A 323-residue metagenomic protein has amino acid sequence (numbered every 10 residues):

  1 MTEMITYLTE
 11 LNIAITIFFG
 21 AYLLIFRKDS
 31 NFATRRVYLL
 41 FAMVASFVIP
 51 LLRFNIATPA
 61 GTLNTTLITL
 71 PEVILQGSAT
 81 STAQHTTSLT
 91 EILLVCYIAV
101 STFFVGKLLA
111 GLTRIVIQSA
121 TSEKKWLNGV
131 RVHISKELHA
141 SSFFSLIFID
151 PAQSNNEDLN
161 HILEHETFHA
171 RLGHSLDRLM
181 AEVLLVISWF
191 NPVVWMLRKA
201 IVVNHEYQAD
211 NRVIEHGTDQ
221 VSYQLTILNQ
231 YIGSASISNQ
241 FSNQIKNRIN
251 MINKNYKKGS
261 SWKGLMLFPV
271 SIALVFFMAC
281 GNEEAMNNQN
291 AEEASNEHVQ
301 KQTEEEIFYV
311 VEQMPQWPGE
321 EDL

Functional and structural regions predicted by a protein language model:
T2-A294: Hydrophobic topogenic segments
A285-L323: Charge-biased low-complexity segments
